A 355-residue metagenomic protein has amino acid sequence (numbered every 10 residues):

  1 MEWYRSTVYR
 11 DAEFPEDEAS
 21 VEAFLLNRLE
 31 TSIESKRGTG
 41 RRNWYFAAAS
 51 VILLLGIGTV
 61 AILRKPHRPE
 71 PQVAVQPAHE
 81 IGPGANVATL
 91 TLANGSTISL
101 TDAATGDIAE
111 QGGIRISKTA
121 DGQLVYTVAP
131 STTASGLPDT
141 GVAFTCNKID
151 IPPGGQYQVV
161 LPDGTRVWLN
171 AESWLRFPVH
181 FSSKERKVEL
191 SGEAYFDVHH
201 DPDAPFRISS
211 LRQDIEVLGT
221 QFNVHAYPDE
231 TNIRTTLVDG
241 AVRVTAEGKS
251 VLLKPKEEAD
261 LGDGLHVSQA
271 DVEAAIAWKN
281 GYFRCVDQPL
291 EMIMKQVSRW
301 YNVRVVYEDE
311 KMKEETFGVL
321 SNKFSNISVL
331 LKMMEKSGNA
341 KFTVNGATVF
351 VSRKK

Functional and structural regions predicted by a protein language model:
M1-A12: N-terminal amphipathic alpha-helical interaction or autoinhibitory segments
D11-A47: Positively biased amphipathic helices and basic secretion/translocation or surface-docking motifs that either flank
R41-A47, G56-K355: A residue-level detector for the "anchor" residue at the start of short, highly conserved motifs
S50: Accessory carbohydrate-recognition regions in carbohydrate-active enzymes
